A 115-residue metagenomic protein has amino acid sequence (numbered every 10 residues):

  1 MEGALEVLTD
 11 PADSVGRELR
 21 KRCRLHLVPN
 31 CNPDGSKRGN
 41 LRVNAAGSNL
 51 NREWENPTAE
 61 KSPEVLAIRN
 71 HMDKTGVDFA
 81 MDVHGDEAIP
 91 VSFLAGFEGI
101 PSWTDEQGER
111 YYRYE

Functional and structural regions predicted by a protein language model:
M1-E115: Active-site/substrate-binding loop(s) of hydrolase catalytic cores
